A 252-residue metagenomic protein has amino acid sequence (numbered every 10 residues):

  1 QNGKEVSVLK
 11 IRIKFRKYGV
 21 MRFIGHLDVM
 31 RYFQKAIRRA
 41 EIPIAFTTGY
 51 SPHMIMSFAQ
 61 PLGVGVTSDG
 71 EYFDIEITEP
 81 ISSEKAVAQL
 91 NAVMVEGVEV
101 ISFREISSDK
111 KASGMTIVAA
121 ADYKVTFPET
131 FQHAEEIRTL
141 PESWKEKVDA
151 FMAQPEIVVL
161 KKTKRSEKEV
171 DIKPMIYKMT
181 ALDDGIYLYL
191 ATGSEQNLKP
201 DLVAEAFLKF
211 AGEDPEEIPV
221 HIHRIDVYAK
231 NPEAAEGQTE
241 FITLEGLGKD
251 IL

Functional and structural regions predicted by a protein language model:
Q1-V8: Short, Lys/Arg-enriched N-terminal segments with co-localized hydrophobic residues within the first ~10-30 amino acids
K14-R16, V20, I24, D28 (+1 more regions): Extended, well-folded interaction surfaces typified by the phenylalanyl-tRNA synthetase beta subunit core
F15, I75-I81, V125-F131, L188-T192: Short beta-strand-to-loop capping motifs
A45-I77: Short, charge-patterned binding micro-sites
D69-V125: Ordered, amphipathic secondary-structure segments that act as subunit-interaction surfaces in large macromolecular
A86-M94, I137-M152, V203: Short amphipathic alpha-helices in soluble, non-transmembrane regions that often serve as interface/regulatory elements
D149-L252: Core RNA-modification/binding signature centered on pseudouridine synthases
